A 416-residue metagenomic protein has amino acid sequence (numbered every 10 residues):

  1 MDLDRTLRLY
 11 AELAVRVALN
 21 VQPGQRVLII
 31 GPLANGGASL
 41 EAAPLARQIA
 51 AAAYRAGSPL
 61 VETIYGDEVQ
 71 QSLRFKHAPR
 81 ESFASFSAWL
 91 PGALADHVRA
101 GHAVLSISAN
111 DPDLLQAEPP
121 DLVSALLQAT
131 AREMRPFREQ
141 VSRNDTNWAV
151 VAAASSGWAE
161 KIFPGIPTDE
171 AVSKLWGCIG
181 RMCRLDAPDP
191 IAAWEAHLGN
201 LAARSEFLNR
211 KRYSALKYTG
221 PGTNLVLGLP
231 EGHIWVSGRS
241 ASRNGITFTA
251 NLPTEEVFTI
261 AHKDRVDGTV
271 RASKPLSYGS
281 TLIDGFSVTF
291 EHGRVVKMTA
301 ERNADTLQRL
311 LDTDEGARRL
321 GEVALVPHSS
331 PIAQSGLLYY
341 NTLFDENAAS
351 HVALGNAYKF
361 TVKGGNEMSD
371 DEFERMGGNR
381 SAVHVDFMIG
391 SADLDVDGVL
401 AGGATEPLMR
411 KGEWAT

Functional and structural regions predicted by a protein language model:
M1-D267, G398: Active-site bordering "gate/hinge" segments that shape substrate access to catalytic or cofactor-binding pockets
E12, N209-K211, K263, G279-L282 (+3 more regions): Short solvent-exposed loop/turn micro-motifs enriched in small/polar/acidic residues
A34-N35, N110-P112, S155, T223 (+8 more regions): Short, glycine-/Ser/Thr-/acidic-enriched flexible segments
G228, M298-T299, M409: Short linear motifs in exposed loops
T259-T313: Long, well-ordered mid-to-C-terminal structural blocks that present hydrophobic/aromatic surfaces
R265-D267, I283-G285, H292-V295, R318-E322 (+3 more regions): Active-site lining segments that contact anionic ligands and/or coordinate catalytic metals
K297-N366: Dual-mode signal for accessory low-complexity, basic/Gly-rich regions
D371-T416: Extended hydrophobic packing segments that form well-structured cores
